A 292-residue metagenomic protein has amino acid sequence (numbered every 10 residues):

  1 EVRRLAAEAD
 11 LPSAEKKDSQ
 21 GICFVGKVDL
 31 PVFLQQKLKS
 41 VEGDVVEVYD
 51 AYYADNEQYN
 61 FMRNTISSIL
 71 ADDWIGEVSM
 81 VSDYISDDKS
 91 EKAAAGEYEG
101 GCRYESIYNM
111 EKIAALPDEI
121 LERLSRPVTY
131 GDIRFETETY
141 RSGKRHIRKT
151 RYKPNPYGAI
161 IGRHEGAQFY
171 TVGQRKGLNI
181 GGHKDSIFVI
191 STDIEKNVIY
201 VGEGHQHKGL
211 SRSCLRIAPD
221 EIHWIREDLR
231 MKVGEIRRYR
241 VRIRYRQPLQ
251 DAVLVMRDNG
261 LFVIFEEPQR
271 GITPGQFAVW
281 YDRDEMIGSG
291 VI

Functional and structural regions predicted by a protein language model:
E1-M286: Nucleotide-activated chemistry modules centered on ATP-dependent adenylation/adenylyltransferase
S289-V291: C-terminal tail/sorting-segment detector
